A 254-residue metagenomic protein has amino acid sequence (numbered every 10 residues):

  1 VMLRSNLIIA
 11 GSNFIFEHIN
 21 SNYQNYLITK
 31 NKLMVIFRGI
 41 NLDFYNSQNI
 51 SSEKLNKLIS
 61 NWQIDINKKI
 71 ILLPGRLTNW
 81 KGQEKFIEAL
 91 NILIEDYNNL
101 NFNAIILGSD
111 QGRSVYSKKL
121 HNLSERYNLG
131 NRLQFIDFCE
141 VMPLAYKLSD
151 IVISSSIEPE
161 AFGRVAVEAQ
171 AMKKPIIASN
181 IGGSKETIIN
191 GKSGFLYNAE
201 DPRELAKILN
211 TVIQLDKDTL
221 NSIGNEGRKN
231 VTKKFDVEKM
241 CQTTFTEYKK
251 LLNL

Functional and structural regions predicted by a protein language model:
S5-V35, I40-Y45: A short, active-site helix/loop in glycosyltransferases that binds the activated sugar's phosphate group
Y23-Q24, N46-I64, L120-H121, D218: A short helix/loop element that forms part of the nucleotide-sugar donor recognition site in Leloir-type
I40, P74, N103-K118: Glycosyltransferase donor-sugar binding loop
S60, E204, T211, D218-K234 (+2 more regions): A short, well-ordered alpha-helix in the C-terminal region of glycosyltransferases
K69-E95, K118, R203: A conserved mid-protein helix/loop that constitutes part of the nucleotide-sugar donor-binding site
G112-S117, G130-C139, A145, F195-L196: Active-site donor-binding acidic/aromatic loop of nucleotide-activated sugar and phosphosugar transferases involved
P175-A178, I188: Short hydrophobic beta-strand element within catalytic cores of glycosyltransferases and related nucleotide-activated
N190-G191, F195-P202, T211-K217: Conserved acidic donor-binding segment of nucleotide-sugar-dependent glycosyltransferases
